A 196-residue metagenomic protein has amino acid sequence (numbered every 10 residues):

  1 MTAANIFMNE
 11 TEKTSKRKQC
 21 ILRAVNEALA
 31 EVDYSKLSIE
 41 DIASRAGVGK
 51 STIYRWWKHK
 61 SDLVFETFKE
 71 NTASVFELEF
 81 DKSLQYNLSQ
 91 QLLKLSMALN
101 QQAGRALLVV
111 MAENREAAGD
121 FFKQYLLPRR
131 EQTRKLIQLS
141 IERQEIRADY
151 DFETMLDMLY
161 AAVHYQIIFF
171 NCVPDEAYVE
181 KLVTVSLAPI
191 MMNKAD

Functional and structural regions predicted by a protein language model:
M1-M8, Y86, Q90, M97 (+2 more regions): C-terminal peripheral helix-coil segments that are non-catalytic and often amphipathic
M1-V32, K36-R45, D62: Basic, helix-initiating cap at the start of DNA-binding domains
G47-W57: Short hydrophobic/aromatic patch on the recognition helix
T67-F68, A98-D120: Amphipathic alpha-helical segments used for helix-helix packing
F68-V75: Short, basic, alpha-helical segments at the C-terminal edge of helix-turn-helix-like DNA-binding modules
F76-Q102, M155: Hydrophobic alpha-helical connector segments
M97, A118-R143, E153-T154: Amphipathic alpha-helical packing segments from all-alpha helical-bundle domains
A148-I168, E180-S186: Hydrophobic alpha-helical segments that form the core of small-molecule binding pockets and/or dimer interfaces
